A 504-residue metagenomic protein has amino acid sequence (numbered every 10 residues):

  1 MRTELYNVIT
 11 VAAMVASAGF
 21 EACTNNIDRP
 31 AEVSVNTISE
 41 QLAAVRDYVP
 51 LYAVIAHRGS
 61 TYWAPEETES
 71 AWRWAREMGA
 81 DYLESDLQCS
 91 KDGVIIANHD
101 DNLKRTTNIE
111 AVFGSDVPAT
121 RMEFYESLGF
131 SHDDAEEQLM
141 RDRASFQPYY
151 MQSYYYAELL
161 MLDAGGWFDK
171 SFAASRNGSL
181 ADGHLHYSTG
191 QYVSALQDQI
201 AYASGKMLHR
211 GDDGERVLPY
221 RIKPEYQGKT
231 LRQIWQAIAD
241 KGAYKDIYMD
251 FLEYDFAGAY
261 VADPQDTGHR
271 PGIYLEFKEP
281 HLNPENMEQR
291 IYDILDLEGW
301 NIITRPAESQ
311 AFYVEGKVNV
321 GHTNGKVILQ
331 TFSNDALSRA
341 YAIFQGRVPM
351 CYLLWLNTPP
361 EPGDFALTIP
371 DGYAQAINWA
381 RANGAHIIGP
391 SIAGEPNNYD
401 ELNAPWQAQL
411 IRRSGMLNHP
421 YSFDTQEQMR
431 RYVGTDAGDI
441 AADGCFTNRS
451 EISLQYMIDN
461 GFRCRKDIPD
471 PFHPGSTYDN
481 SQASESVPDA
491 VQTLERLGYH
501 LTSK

Functional and structural regions predicted by a protein language model:
M1-S34: Bacterial Sec-dependent N-terminal signal peptides
C23-K504: Phosphate-group recognition and catalysis centered on beta-loop-alpha active-site segments
